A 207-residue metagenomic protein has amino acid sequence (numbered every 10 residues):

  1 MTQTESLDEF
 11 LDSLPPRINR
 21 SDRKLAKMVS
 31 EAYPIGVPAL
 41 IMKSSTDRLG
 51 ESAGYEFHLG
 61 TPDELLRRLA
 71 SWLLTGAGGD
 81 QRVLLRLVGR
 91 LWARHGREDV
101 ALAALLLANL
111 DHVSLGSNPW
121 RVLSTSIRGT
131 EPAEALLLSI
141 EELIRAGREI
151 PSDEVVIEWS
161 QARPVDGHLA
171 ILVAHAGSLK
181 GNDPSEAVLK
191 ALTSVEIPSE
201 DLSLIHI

Functional and structural regions predicted by a protein language model:
M1-I205: Alpha-helical scaffold domains
